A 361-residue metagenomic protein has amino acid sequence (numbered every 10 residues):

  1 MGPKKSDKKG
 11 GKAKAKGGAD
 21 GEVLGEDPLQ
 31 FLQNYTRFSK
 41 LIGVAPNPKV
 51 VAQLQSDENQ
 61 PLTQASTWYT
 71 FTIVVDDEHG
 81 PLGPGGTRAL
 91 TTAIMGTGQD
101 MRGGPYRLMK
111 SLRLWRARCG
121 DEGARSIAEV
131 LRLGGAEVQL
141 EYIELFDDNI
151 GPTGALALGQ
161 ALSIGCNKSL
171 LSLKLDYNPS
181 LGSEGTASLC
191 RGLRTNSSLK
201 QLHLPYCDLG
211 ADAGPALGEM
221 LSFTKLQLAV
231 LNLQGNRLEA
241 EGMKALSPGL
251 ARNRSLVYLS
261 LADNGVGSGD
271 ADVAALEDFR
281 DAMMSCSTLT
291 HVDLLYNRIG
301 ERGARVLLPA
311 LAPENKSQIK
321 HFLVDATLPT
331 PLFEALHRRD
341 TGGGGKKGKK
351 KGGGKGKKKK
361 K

Functional and structural regions predicted by a protein language model:
M1-K361: Leucine-rich tandem repeat or coiled-coil scaffolds
